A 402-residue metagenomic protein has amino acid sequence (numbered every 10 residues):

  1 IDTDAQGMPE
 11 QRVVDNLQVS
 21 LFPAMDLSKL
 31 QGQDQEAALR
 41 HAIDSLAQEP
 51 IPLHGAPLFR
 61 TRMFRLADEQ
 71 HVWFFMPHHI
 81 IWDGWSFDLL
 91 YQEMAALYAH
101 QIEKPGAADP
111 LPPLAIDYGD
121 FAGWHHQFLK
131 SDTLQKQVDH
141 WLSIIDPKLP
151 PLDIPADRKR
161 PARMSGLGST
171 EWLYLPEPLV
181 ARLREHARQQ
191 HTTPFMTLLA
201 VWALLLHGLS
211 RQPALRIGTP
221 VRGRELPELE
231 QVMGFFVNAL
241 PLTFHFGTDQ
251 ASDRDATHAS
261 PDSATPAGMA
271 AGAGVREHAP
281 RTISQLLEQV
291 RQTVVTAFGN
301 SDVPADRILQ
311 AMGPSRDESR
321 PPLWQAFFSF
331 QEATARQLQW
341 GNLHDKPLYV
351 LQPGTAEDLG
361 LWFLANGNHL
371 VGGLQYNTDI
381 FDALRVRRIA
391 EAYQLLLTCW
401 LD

Functional and structural regions predicted by a protein language model:
I1-D4, M25-L30, D44-P52, P57-L66 (+10 more regions): Adenylate-forming
V13-S20: Structured interaction and signal-relay segments at domain junctions
K104-A115, R216: Short, glycine/acidic-rich hinge or "gate" loops at secondary-structure transitions that mediate conformational
I389-A392: Short conserved active-site loop signatures built around small residues
